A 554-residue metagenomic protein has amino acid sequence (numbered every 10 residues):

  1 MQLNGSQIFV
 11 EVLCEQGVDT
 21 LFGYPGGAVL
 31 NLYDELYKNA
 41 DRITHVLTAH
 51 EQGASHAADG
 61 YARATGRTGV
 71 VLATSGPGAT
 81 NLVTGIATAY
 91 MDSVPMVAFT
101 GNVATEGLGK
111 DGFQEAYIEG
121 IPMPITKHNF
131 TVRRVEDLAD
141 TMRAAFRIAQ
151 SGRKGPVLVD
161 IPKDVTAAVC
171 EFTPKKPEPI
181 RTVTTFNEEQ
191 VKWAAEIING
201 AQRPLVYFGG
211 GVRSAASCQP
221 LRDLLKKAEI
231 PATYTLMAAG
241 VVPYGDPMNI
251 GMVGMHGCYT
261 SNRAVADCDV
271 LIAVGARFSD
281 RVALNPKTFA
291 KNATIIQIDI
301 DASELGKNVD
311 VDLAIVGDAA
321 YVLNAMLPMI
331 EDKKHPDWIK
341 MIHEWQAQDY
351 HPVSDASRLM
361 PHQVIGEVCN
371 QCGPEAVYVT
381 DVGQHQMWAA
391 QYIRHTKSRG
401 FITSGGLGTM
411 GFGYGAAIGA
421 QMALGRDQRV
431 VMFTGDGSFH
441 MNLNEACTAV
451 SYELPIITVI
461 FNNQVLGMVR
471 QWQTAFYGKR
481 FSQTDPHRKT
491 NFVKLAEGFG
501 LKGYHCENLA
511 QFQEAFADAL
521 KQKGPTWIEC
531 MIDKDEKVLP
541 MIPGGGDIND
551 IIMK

Functional and structural regions predicted by a protein language model:
M1-K333, E367, Q371-P374, R429 (+5 more regions): N-terminal alpha/beta PP-like core and its mobile active-site loop of ThDP/TPP-dependent enzymes
S6-V10, C14-D19, G27, L32-Y37 (+1 more regions): Active-site diphosphate/adenylate-binding microenvironment
L47-A49, Y378, F433, N442: Hydrophobic transmembrane-helix microenvironments that flank and shape a buried ionizable site
Y61, T80, K334-S354, A420 (+2 more regions): Charged, low-complexity, helix-prone segments enriched in Lys/Glu/Asp/Gln
G69-V71, V159, Y378, F401 (+1 more regions): Well-ordered beta-strand positions enriched in small/hydrophobic/aromatic, beta-favoring residues
F99, L108-Q114, G306-N308, A314-V316 (+2 more regions): Thiamine diphosphate
E136, P174, E196, N292-Q384 (+2 more regions): Phosphate/pyrophosphate-binding active-site segments
